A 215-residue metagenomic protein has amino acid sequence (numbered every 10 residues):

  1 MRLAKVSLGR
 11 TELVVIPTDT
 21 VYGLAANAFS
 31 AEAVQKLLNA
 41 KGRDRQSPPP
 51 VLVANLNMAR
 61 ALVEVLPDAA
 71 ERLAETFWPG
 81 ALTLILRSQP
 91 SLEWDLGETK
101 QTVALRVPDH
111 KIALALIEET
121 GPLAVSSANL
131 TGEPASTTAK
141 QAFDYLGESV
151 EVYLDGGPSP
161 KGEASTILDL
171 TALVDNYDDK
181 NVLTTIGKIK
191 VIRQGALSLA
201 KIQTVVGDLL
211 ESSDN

Functional and structural regions predicted by a protein language model:
M1-N215: Active-site-adjacent structural elements in enzyme catalytic cores
